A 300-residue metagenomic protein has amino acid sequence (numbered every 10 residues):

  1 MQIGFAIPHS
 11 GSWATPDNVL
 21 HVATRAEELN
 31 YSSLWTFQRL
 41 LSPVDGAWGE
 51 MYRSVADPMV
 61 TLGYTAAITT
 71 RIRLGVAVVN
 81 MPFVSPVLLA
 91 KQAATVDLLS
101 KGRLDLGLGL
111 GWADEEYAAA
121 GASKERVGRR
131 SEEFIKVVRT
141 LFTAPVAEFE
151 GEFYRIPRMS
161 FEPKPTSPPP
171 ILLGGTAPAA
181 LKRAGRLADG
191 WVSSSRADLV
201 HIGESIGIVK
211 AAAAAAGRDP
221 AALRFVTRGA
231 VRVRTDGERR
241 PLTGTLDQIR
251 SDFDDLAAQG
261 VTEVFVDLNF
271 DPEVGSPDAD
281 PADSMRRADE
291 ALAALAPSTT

Functional and structural regions predicted by a protein language model:
M1-I68, P169, N269, V274-A291: N-terminal beta1-alpha1-beta2 module of alpha/beta enzyme domains
I3-I7, L34-T36, L74-A77, L104-L108 (+4 more regions): Hydrophobic faces of well-ordered beta-strands that scaffold small-molecule active sites in alpha/beta enzyme cores
P8-S10, R39-L41, V79-M81, G109-E115 (+4 more regions): Active-site beta-loop-alpha junctions enriched in small/polar residues
S10-S12, E50, M81, S123 (+3 more regions): A generic structural signal for short
A14-A26, L88-A93, L173-R183, L242-L256: Short, acidic/polar
N18, S42-G49, V76, P82-L187 (+1 more regions): Internal, glycine-rich beta/alpha segment that forms the wall or movable "lid" of small-molecule/cofactor binding
E27-E28, S32, E125-P165, S194-T300: An alpha-helical appendage that flanks or caps ligand/catalytic pockets
N30, I68-R71, S100, G185-W191 (+1 more regions): Glycine-enriched alpha-helix->loop->beta-strand junction motifs that scaffold or abut catalytic
